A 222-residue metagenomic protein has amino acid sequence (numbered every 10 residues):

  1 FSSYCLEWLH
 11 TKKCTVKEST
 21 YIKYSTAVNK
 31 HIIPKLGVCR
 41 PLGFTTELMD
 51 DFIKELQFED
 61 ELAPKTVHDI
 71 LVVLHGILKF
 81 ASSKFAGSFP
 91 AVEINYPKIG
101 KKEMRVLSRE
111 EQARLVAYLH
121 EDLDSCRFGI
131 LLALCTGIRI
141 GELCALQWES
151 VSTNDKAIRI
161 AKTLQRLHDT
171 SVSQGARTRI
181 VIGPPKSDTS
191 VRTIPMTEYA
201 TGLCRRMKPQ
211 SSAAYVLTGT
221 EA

Functional and structural regions predicted by a protein language model:
F1-Y4, M49, Q112, V151: Hydrophobic/aromatic residues in well-formed alpha-helices
C5-S82, A86, K101, A222: N-terminal core-binding DNA-recognition domain of tyrosine site-specific recombinases/integrases
Y24, F52, R114-V116, C204: A structural signal for short hydrophobic/aromatic patches embedded in well-ordered alpha helices
I32, M49, L74, I94 (+5 more regions): Conserved hydrophobic/aromatic pocket- or pore-lining residues that grip, position, or stack substrates in active sites
P64, H68-I70, S83, G87-L146 (+4 more regions): Basic, Lys/Arg- and aromatic-enriched nucleic-acid-binding interface segment
Y96, R105, R109, A145-R206: Conserved tyrosine-mediated DNA breakage-rejoining catalytic core shared by Y-recombinases
E111-R114, C204-A222: C-terminal/domain-terminus segments
